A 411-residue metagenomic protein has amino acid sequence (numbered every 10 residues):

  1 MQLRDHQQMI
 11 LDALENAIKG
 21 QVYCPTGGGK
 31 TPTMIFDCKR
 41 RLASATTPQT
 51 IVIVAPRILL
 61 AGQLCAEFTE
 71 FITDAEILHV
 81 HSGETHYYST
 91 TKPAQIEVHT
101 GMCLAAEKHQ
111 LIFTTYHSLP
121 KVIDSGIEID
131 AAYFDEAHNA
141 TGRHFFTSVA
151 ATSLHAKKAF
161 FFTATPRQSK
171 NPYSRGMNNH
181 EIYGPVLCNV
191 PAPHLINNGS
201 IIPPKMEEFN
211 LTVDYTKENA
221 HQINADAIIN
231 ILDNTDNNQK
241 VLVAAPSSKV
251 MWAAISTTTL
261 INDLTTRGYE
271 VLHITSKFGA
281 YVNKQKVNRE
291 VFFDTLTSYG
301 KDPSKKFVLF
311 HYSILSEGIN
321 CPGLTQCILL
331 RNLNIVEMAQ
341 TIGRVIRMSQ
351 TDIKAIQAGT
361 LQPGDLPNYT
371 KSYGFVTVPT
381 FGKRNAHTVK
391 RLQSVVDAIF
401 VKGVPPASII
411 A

Functional and structural regions predicted by a protein language model:
M1-Y23: Conserved pre-motif I regulatory segment
A17-D37: Walker A/P-loop
T33, P48-E70, S247-W252: Conserved Walker A/P-loop ATP-binding site and its immediately adjacent core in helicase/helicase-like ATPase domains
L59-P93: Conserved helix-turn-beta segment of the N-terminal RecA-like "Helicase ATP-binding" lobe in SF1/SF2 helicases
V98-V149, H311-S313: Conserved RecA-like ASCE ATPase "motif II neighborhood" in helicase/translocase motors
N139, G279-P406: Conserved RecA-like P-loop NTPase helicase motor core
N139-I201: Post-DEXD/H (motif II) to motif III coupling segment of the RecA-like Helicase ATP-binding lobe
G184-A253: Conserved interdomain linker/interface between the two RecA-like ATPase lobes of SF2 helicase motors
